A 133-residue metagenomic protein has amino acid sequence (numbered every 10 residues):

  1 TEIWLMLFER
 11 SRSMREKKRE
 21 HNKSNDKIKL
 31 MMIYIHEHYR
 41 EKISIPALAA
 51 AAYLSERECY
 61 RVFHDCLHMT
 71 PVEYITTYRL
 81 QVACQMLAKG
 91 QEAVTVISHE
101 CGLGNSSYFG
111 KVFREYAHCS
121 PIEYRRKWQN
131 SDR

Functional and structural regions predicted by a protein language model:
T1-R19, K23, L30, E58-Y60: An amphipathic alpha-helical interaction segment
E9, H64-D65, R114-E115: Short helix-to-coil "ATP-lid" hinge immediately C-terminal to the conserved N-box Asn in the Bergerat
E20, S24, E37, A52: Residue-level marker of regulatory loop/turn positions in helix-turn-helix DNA-binding domains and in histidine
H21-I28, I45, S106: Short, structured helix-loop boundary elements
I33, E37, K42-P46, L54 (+2 more regions): Terminal helix-turn-helix DNA-binding modules in bacterial transcription factors
A49: A short, internal acetyl-CoA/4′-phosphopantetheine-binding micro-motif in the GNAT/acyltransferase core
